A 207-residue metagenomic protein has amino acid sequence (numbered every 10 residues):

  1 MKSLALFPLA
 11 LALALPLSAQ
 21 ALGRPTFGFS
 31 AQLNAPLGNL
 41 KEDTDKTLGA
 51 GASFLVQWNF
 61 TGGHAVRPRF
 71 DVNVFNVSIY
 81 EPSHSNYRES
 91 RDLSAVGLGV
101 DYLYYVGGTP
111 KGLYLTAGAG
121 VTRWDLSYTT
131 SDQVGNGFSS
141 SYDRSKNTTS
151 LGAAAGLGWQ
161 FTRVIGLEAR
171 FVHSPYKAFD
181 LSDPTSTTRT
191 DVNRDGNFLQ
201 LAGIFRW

Functional and structural regions predicted by a protein language model:
M1-R24: Cleavable N-terminal export/targeting peptides
L22-T26, L33-A35, A50-N136, W159 (+1 more regions): Gram-negative (and chloroplast) outer-membrane scaffold detector with strong preference for beta-barrel transmembrane
Q32-L55, D143-T148, S182: Surface-exposed strand-loop-strand hairpins of Gram-negative outer-membrane beta-barrel proteins
L37-D43, S83-S90, G137-R144, P184-D191: Extracellular loop and loop/strand-boundary signature of outer-membrane beta-barrel proteins
D101, G135-T148, F179: Outer-membrane beta-barrel porins/channels
R144-K146, S150, A155, T188-G196: Individual transmembrane alpha-helices with interfacial aromatic-anchor signatures
I165-F171: Conserved active-site loop/cleft motifs that coordinate metal ions or position small ligands
V172-A202: C-terminal/domain-terminus segments
